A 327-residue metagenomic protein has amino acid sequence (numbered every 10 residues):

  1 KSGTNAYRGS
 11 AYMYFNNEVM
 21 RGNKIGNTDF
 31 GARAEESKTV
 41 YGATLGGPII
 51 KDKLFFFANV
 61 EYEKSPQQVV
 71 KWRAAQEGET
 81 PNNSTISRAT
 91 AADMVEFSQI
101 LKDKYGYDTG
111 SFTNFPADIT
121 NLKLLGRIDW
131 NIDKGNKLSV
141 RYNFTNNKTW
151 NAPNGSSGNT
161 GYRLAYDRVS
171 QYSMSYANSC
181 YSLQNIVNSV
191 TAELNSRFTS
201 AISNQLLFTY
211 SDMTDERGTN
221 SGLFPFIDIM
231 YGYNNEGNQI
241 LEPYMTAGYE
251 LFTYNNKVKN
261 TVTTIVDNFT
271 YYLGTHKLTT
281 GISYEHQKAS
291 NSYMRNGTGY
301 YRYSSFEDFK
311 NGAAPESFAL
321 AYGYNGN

Functional and structural regions predicted by a protein language model:
K1-I186, S200, D212-T214, F226-Q239: Acidic, glycine-rich flexible loop segments
D103, A117-T120, N131-N327: Replace "related TpsB outer-membrane translocases also match" with "some related outer-membrane beta-barrels such as
